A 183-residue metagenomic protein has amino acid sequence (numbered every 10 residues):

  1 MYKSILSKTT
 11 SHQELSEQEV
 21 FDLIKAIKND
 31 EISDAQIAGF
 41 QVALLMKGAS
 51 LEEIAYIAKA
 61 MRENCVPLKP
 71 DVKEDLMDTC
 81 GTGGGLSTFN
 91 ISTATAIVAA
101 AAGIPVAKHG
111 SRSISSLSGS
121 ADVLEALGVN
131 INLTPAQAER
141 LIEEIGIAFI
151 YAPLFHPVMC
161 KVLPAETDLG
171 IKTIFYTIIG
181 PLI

Functional and structural regions predicted by a protein language model:
M1-T88, V106: Acidic, glycine/proline-rich low-complexity segments that act as flexible tails and inter-domain linkers
Q41, N90-I145: A glycine-rich phosphate/pyrophosphate-binding beta-strand-loop-alpha-helix module
D78-T79, V106-G110, I131-T134, F149-Y151 (+1 more regions): General beta-strand structural signal in soluble alpha/beta enzymes
G81-G83, G110-S116, F155: Acidic, glycine-rich active-site loops and adjacent beta-strand->loop/helix elements that engage anionic groups
G83-L86, R112, A121, L182: Gly/Ser/Thr-rich beta-alpha loop segments that engage phosphate groups in nucleotides
Q137-I183: Phosphate/diphosphate-binding glycine-rich loops and adjacent basic-rich segments that engage nucleotide
